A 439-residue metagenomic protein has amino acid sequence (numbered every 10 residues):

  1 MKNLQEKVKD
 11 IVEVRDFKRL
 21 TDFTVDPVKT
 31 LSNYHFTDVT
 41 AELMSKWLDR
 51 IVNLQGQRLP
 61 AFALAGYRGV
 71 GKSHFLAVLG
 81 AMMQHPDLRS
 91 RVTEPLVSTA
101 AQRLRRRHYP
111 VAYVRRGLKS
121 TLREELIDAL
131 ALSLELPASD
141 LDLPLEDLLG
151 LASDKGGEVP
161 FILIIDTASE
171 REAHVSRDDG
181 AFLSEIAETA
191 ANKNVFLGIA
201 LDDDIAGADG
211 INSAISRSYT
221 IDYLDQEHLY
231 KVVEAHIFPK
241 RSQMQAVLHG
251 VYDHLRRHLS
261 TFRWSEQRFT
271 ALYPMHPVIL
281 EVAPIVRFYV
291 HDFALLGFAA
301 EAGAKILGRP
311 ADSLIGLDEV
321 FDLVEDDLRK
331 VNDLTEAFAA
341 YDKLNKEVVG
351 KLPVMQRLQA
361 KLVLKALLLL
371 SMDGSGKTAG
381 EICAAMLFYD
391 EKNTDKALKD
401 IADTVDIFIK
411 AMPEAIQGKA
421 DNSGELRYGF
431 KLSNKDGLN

Functional and structural regions predicted by a protein language model:
M1-V70, S216-H236: Walker A/P-loop-proximal flanking segment of P-loop NTPase domains
A41, A77, V159-P160, S260-E336 (+2 more regions): P-loop NTPase catalytic cores that bind/hydrolyze ATP
R58, G80-P110, L136-E146, L201 (+2 more regions): Flexible phosphate/Mg2+-sensing switch loops adjacent to catalytic phosphate-binding sites
L148-D154, A181-G198, H236: Substrate-engagement module of ASCE P-loop NTPases
L149-L151, D209-I306: Amphipathic alpha-helical segments of the small helical/lid subdomains adjacent to P-loop NTPase cores
L151-D179: Conserved P-loop NTPase "ATPase switch" module shared by AAA+ and STAND
E170, I186-I211: Sensor-1/coupling segment of RecA-like P-loop NTPase cores
G350-N439: Terminal-proximal interaction/regulatory segments of ATP-powered molecular machines
